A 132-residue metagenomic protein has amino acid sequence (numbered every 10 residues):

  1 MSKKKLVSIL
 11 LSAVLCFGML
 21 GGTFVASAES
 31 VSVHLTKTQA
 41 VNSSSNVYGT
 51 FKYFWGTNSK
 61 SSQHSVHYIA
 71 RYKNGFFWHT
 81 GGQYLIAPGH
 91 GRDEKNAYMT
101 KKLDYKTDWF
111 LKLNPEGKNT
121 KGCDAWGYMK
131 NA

Functional and structural regions predicted by a protein language model:
M1-A26: Sec-dependent N-terminal signal peptides of Gram-positive bacterial secreted proteins and lipoproteins
S27-A132: Post-signal peptide N-terminal regions of Sec-secreted extracellular proteins
